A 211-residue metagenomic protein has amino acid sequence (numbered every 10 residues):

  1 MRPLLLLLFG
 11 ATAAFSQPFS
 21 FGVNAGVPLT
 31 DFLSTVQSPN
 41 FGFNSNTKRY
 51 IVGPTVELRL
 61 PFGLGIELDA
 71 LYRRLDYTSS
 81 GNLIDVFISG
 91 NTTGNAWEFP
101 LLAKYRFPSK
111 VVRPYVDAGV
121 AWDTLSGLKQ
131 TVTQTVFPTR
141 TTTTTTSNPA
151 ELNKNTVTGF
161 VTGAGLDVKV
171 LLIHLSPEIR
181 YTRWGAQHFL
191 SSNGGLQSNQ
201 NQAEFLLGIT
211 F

Functional and structural regions predicted by a protein language model:
P3-A13: Sec-dependent N-terminal signal peptides
F15-V56, T210: Short glycine/proline- and aromatic-enriched beta-strand/turn motifs that initiate or cap beta-hairpins
Q17, N46-Y50, T93-F99, V112 (+2 more regions): Residues that define the transmembrane beta-barrel architecture of outer-membrane proteins
F19, V27-L33, E57-Q134, R183 (+1 more regions): Gram-negative (and chloroplast) outer-membrane scaffold detector with strong preference for beta-barrel transmembrane
S20, V168-L171, N199-F211: Outer-membrane beta-barrel "beta-signal"
S38-F43, I84-N91, T146-L152, L190-G195: Extracellular loop and loop/strand-boundary signature of outer-membrane beta-barrel proteins
T135-T146: Surface-exposed loop/turn segments flanking beta-strands in extracellular/periplasmic regions
S176-F205: C-terminal/domain-terminus segments
